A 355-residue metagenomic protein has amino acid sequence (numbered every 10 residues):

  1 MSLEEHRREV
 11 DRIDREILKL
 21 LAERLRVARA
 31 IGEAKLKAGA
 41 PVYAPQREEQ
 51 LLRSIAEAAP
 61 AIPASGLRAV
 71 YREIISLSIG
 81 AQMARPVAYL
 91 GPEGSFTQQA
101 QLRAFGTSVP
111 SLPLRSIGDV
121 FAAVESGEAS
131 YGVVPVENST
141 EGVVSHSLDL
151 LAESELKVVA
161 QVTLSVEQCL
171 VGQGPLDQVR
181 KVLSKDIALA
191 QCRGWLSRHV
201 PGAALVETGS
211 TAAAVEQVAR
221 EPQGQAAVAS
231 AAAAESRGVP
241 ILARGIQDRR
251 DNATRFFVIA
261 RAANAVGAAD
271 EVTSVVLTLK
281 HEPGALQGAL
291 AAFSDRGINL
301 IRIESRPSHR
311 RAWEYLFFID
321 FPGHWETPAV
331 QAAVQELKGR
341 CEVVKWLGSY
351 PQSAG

Functional and structural regions predicted by a protein language model:
M1-G355: Domain-level signature for soluble enzymes in the chorismate/prephenate branch of the shikimate pathway
